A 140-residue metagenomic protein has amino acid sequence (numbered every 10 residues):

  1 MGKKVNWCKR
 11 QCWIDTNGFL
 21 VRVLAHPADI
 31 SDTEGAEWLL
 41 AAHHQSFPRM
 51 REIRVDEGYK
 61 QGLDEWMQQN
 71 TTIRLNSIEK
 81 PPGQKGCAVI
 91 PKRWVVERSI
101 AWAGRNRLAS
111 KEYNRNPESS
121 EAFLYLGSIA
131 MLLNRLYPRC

Functional and structural regions predicted by a protein language model:
M1-T71, N76-K80, G127-S128: Polybasic low-complexity intrinsically disordered regions
P27, G35-W38, N114-E118, Y137-C140: Short alpha-helical "patches" and their helix-cap loops
G35, V95, A122-Y125: Catalytic-loop motifs flanking and including active-site residues across diverse enzymes
L40, A103, M131-N134: Generic helix-packing signal
P48-S119: Helix-centered, glycine/charged polyanion-binding patches within enzymatic domains that contact phosphate-containing
F123-C140: Charged phosphate-binding loop/patch that engages nucleotide di/tri-phosphates or the phosphate backbone of nucleic
